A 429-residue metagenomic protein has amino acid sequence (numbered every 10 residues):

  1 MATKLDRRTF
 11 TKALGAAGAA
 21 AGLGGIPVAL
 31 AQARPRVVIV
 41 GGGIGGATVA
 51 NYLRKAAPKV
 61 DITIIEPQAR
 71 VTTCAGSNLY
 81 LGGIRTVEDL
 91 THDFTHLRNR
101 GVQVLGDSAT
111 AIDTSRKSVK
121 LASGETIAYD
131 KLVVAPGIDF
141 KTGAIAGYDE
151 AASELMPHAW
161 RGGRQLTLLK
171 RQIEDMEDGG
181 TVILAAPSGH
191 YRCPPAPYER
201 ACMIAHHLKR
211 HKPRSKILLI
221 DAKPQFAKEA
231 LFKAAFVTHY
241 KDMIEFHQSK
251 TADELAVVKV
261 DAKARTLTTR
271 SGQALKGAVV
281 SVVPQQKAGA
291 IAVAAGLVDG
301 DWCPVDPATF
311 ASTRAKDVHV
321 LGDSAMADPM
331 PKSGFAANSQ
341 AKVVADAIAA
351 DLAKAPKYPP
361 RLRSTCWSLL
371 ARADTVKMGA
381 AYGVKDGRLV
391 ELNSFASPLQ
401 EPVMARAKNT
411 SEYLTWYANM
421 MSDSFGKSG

Functional and structural regions predicted by a protein language model:
M1-G18: N-terminal secretory signal peptides and thylakoid transit peptides that target proteins across membranes
A31-Q103, S188-A230, G429: Beta1-alpha1 glycine-rich phosphate/pyrophosphate-binding loop at the start of Rossmann-like nucleotide-binding domains
V102-I112, V119, I127, H206-D301 (+1 more regions): A Rossmann-like FAD-binding core segment of flavoenzymes
P136-H211: Glycine-rich dinucleotide-binding loop and its adjacent helix/turn
E150-D178, L275-S339, A350: FAD-site-proximal beta/loop scaffold in flavoenzymes
A337-R361: Internal hydrophobic alpha-helix adjacent to the cofactor/substrate pocket in enzyme cavities
G379-G429: C-terminal auxiliary extensions adjacent to catalytic cores
